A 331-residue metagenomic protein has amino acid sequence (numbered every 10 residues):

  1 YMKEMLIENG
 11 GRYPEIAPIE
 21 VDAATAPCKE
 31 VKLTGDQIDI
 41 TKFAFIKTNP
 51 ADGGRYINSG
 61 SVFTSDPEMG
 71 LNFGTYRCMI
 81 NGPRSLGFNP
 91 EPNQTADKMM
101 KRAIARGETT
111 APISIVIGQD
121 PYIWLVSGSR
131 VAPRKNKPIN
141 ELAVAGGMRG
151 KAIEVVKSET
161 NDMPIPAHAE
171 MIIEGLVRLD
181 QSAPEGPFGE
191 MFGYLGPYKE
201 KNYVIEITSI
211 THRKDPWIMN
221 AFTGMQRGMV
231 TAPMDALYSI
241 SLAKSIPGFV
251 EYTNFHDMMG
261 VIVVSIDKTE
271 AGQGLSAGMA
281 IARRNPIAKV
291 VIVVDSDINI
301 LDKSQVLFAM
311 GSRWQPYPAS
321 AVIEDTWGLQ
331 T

Functional and structural regions predicted by a protein language model:
Y1-V204, S209-T331: Extended, highly charged
